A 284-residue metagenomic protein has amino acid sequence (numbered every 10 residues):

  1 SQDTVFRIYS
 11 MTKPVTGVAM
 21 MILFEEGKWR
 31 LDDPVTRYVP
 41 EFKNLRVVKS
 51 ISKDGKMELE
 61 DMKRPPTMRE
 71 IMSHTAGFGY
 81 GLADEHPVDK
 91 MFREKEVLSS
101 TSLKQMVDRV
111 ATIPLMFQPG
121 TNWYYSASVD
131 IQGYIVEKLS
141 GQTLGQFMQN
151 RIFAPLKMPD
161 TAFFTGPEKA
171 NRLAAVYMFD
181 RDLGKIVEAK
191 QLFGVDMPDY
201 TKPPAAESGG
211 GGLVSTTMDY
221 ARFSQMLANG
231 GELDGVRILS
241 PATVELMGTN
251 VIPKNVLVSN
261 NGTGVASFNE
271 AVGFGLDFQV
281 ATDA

Functional and structural regions predicted by a protein language model:
S1, L31, D277-V280: A short, well-structured edge-of-sheet supersecondary motif
S1, T36, G248: Residue-level detector of conserved, well-ordered beta-strand and adjacent loop positions that form binding/recognition
Q2-R7, P204-A205: Short pre-catalytic strand/loop immediately N-terminal to key active-site residues, enriched for Gly-Thr
V5, S10, E58-D61: Short gly/ser-rich anion-binding loops that grip negatively charged ligand groups
R7-V39, V129-E137, Y220-F223: Active-site SXXK
P40-A284: Short, surface-exposed loop or secondary-structure junction motifs that flank catalytic or metal-binding residues
